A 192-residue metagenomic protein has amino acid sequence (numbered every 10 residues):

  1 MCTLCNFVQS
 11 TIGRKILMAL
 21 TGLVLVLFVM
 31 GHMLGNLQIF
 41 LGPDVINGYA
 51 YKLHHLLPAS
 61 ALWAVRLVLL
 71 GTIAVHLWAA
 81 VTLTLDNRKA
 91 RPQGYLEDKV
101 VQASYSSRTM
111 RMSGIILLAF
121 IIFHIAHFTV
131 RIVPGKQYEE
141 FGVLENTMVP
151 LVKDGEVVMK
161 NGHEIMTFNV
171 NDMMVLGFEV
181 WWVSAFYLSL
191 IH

Functional and structural regions predicted by a protein language model:
M1-I191: Membrane-embedded alpha-helical bundles that constitute the cytochrome b-like, heme-associated redox core of multi-pass
